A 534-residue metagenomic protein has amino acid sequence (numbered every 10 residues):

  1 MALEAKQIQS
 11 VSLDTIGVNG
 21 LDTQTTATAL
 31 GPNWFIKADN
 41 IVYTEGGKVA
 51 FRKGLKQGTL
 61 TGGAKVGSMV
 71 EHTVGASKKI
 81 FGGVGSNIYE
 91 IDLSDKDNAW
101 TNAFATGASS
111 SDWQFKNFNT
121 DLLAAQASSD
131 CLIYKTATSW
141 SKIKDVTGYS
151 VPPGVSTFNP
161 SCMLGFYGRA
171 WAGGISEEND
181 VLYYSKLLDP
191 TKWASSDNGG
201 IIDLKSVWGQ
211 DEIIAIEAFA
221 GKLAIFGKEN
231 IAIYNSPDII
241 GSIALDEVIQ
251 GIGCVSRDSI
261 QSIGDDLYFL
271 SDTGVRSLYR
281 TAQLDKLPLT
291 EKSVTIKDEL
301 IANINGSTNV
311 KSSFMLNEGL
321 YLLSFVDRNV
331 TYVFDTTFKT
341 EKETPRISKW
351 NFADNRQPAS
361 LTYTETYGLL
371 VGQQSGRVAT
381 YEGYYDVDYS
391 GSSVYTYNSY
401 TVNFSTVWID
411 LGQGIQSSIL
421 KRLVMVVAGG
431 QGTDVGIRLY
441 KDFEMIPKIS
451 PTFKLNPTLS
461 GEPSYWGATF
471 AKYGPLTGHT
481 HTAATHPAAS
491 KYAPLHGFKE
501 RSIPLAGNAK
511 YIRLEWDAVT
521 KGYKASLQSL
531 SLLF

Functional and structural regions predicted by a protein language model:
M1-D121, G251-D266, D272-F534: Beta-sheet repeat architectures centered on beta-propellers
K53-V66, W100-S111, K142-V310, N351-D354: Beta-propeller and closely related beta-pinwheel folds
V74, Q126, K135, G165 (+4 more regions): Acidic surface patches and DE-rich sequence motifs
D112-S150: Hydrophobic or amphipathic alpha-helical targeting/insertion segments
L132, D180, A379: Glycine/Thr-rich phosphate-binding loops of Rossmann-like dinucleotide-binding domains
